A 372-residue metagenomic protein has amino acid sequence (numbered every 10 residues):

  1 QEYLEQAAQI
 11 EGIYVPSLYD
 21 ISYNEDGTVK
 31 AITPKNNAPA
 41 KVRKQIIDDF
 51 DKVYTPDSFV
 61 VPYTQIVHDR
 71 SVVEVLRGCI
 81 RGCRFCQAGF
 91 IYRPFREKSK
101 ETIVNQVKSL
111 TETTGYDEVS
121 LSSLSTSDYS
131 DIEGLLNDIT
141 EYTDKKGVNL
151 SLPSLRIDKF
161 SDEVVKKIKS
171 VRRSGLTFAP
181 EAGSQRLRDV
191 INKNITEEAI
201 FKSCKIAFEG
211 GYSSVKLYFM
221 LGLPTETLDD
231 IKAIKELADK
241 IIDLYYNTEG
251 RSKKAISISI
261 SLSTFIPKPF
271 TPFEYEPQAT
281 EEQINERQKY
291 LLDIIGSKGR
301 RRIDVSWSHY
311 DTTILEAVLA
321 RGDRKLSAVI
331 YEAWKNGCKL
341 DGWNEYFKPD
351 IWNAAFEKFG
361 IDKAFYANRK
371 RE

Functional and structural regions predicted by a protein language model:
Q1-A88, P94-F95, E101, G342-N344 (+1 more regions): Acidic, low-complexity intrinsically disordered segments
Y3-S17, L124-Y129, P153-K159, G222 (+2 more regions): A glycine-rich phosphate-binding loop feature that marks nucleotide/adenosyl-phosphate handling sites
G27-T33, K166-K167, E276-Q278, A317-A328: Short, surface-exposed amphipathic charged segments that create phosphate/polyanion-binding patches used for binding
P39-R43, V61-Q65, D69-R77, R81 (+9 more regions): Hydrophobic alpha-helical scaffolding
P62-Y63, K98-Q106, E112, L135: Ferredoxin-type iron-sulfur electron-transfer modules in oxidoreductases and energy-metabolism complexes
K108-S259: Conserved SAM/AdoMet-binding glycine-rich loop
D239, D243-K254, E274-N285, K289-D293 (+1 more regions): Long, polar/charge-rich, low-hydrophobicity segments
Q288, S297-E372: Radical SAM enzyme core and accessory elements
